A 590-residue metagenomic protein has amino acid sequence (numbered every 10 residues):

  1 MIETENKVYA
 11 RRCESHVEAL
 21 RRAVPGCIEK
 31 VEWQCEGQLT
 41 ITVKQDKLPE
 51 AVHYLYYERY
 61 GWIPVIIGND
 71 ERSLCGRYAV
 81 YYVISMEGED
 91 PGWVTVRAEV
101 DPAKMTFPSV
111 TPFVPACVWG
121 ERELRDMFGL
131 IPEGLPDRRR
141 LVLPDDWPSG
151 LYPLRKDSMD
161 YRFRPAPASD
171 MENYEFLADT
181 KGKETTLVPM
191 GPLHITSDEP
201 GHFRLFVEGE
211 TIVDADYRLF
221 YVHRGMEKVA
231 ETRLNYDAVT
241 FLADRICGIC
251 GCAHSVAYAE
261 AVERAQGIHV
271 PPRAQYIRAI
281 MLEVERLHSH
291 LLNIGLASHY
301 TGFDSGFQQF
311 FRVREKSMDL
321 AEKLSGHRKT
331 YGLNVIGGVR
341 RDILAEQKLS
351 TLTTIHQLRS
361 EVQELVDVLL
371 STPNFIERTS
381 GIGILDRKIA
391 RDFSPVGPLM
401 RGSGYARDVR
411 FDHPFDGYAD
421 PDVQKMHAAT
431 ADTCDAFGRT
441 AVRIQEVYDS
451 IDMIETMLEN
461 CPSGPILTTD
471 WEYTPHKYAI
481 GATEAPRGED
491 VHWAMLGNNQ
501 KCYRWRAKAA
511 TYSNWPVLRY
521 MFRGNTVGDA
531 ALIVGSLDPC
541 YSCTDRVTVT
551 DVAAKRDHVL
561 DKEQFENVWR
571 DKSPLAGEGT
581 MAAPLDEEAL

Functional and structural regions predicted by a protein language model:
M1-T211, S371, F375-E377, S450 (+1 more regions): Terminal low-complexity/charged segments
Q45-L48, P115, L141-L590: Metal/cofactor-centered catalytic core regions of large enzymes
